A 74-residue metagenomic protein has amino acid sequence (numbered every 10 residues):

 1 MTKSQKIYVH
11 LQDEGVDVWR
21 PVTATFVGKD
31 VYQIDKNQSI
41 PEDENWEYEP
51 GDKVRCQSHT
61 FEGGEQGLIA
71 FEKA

Functional and structural regions predicted by a protein language model:
M1-A74: Mixed-charge, low-complexity intrinsically disordered regions
